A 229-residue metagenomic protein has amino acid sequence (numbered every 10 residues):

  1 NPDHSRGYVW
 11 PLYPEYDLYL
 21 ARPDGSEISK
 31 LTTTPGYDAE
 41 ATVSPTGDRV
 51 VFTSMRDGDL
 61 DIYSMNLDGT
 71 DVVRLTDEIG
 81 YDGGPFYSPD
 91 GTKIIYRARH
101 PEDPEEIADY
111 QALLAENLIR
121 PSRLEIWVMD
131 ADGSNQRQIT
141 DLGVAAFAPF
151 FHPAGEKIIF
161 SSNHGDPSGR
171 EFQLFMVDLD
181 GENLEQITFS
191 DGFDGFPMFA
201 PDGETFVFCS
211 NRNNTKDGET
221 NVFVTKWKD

Functional and structural regions predicted by a protein language model:
N1-D17, T32-D38, T53-I62, T76-Y81 (+5 more regions): A flexible loop/linker signature enriched in serine peptidases of the S9 family
R22-S26, N66-T70, D130-S134, D178-E182 (+1 more regions): Short loop/turn segments that connect beta-strands within beta-propeller blades
P45-T46, P89-D90, P153-A154, P201-D202: Residue-level detector of Asp-centered blade-edge/turn motifs that repeat once per structural unit in beta-propeller
V50-V51, I94, I158-I159, F206: Hydrophobic beta-strand positions that form the internal "hydrophobic ladder" of WD40/Gbeta-like beta-propeller blades
G80-G83, G91: Right-handed parallel beta-helix/beta-solenoid
M198-F199, F206-R212: CBM-like carbohydrate-recognition segments
